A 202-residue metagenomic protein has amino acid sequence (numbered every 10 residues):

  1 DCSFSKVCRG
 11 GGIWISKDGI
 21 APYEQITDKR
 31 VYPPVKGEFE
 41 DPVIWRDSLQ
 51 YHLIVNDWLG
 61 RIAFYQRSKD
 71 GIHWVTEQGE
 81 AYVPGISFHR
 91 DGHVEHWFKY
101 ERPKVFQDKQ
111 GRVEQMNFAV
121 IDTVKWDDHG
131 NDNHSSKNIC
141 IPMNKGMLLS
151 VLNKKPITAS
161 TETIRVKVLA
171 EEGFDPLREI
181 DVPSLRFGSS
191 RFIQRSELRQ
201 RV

Functional and structural regions predicted by a protein language model:
D1-V151: Carbohydrate-active catalytic/glycan-binding domains of CAZyme proteins, especially the secreted or lumenal ectodomains
G19-I20, E171-F174, R191: Acidic glycine-/aspartate-rich tracts in secreted/extracellular proteins
S48, A159-T161, R201-V202: Short, ordered beta-strand-loop transition motifs
G146-L169: Boundary/junction segments of secreted and surface-exposed precursor proteins
T158-A159, E172-I180: A short beta-turn/strand-edge loop motif at beta-sheet boundaries
I193-V202: Structured beta-strand segments within beta-sheet-rich domains
